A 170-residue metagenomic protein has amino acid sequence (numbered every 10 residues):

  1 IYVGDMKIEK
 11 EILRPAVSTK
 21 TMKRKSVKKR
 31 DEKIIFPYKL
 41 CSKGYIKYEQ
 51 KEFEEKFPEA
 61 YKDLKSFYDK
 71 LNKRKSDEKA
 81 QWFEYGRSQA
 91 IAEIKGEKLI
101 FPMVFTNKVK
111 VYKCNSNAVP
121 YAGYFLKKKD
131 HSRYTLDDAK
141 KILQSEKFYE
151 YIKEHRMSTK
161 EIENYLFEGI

Functional and structural regions predicted by a protein language model:
I1-I170: Polybasic, glycine- and aromatic-enriched phosphate-binding surface used to engage nucleic acids
